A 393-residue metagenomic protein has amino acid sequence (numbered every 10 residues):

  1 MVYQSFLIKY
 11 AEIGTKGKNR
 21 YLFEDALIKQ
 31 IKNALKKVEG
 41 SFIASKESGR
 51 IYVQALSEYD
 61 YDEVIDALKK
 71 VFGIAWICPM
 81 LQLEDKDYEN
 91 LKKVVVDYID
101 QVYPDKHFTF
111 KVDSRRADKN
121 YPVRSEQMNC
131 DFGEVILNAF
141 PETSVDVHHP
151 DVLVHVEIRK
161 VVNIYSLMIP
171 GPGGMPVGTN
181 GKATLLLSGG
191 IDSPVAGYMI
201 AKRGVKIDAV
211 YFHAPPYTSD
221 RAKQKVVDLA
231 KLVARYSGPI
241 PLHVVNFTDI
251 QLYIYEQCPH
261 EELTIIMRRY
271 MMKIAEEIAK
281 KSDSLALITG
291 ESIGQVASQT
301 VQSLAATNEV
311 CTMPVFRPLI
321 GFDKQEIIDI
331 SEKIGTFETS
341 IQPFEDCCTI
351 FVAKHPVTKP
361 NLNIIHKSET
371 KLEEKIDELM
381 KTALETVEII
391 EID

Functional and structural regions predicted by a protein language model:
M1-T184, P194-I240, E309, V357-L362 (+2 more regions): RNA-binding accessory domains that recognize and position tRNA/RNA substrates
V135-I136, G173-N180, Q251-L252, Q257-D329 (+2 more regions): Active-site adenylate/phosphate-handling loop in enzymes that bind or generate adenylated species
L185, A209-Y211, V244, T289 (+1 more regions): Structural beta-sheet core signal
G190: Conserved G/P- and acidic residue-centered "switch" motifs that form tight phosphate/ATP-binding loops in soluble
A230-E256, D346-C347: A conserved beta-strand->alpha-helix junction
Q295, P343-F351: Small/polar glycine-rich anion-binding or flexible loop at a beta-alpha turn
G335-P343: A short alpha-helix-loop-beta-strand transition element characteristic of N-terminal alpha/beta dinucleotide-binding
